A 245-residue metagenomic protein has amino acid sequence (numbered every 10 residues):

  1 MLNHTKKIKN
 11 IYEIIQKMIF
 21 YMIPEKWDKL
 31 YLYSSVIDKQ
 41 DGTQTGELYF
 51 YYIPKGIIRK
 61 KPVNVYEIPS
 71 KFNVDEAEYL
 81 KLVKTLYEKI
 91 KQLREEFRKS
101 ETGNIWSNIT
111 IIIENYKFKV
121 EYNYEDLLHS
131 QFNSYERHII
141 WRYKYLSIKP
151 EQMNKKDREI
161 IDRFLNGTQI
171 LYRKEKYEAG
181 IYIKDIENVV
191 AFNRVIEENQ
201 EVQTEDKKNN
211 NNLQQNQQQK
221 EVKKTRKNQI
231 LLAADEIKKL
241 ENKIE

Functional and structural regions predicted by a protein language model:
M1-I8, Y12, F72-Y79, V83-L86 (+3 more regions): Intrinsic-disorder-associated interaction segments
M1-S70: N-terminal "first-domain core" detector
N3-I11, K71, L82-L86, E101-T102 (+6 more regions): Predominantly extracellular/lumenal beta-strand repeat domains
Y12-E13, K84-T102, I237, E241-I244: Short linear interaction motifs
L30-S35, I105-I112: A short glycine-rich, hydrophobically flanked beta-strand micro-motif that places a catalytic Asp/Glu for divalent metal
D38-Q44, E96-G103: Intrinsically disordered, low-complexity coil segments
P54-E95: A broadly used, surface-exposed interaction patch
K117-E245: Acidic, proline/glycine-rich low-complexity IDRs
